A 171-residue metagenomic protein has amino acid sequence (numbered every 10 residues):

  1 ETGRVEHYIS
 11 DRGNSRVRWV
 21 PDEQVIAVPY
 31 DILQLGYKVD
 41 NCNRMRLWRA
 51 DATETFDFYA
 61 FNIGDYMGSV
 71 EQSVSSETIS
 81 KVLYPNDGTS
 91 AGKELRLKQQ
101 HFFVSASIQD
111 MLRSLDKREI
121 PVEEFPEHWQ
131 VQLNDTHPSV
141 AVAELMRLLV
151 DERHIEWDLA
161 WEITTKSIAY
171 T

Functional and structural regions predicted by a protein language model:
E1-T171: A conserved ligand/cofactor-binding region detector
